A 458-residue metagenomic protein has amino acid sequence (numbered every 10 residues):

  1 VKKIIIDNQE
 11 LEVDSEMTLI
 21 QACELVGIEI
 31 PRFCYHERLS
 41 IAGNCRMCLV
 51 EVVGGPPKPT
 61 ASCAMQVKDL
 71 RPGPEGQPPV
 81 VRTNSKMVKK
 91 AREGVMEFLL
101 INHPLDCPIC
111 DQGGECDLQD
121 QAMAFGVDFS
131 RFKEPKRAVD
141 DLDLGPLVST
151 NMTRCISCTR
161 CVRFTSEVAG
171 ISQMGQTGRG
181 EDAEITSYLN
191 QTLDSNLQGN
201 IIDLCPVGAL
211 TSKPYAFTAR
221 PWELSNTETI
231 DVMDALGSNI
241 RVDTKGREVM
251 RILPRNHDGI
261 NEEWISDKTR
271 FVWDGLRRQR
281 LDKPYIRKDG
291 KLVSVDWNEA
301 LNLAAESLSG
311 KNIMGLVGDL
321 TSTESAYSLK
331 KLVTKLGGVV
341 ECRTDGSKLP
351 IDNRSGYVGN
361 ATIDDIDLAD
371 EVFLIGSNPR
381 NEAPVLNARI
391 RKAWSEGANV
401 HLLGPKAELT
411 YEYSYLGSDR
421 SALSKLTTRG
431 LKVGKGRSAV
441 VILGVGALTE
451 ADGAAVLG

Functional and structural regions predicted by a protein language model:
V1-Q9: Eukaryote-biased recognition of intrinsically disordered, low-complexity regulatory segments
K3, M17-Q21, Q66, S322: Short, structural beta-strand-to-alpha-helix junction motif
I6, V52-G54, K288: Structural motif
D7, I20-A22, V26, G43 (+1 more regions): Residues forming the flavin
Q9-M17: Short, contiguous acidic and Ser/Thr-rich linear segments
L19-V53: A basic, amphipathic helix-loop patch mediating RNA/tRNA/ribosome contacts
R46-D231, L236-I240, G246-E248: Fe-S ferredoxin-like electron-transfer domains and their immediately adjacent linker/connector regions across
P104, N151, C158, V162-R163 (+3 more regions): Catalytic alpha/large subunits of respiratory electron-transfer oxidoreductases, centered on bis-MGD molybdoenzymes
